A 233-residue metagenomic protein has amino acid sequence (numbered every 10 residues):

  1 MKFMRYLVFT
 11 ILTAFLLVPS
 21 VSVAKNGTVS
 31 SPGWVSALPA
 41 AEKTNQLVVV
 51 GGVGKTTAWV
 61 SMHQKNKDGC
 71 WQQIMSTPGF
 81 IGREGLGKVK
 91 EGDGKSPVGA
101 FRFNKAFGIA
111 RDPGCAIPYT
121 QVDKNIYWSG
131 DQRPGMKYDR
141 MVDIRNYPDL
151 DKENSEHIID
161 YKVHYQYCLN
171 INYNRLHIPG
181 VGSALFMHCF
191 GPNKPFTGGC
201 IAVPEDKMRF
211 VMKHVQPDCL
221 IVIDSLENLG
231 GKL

Functional and structural regions predicted by a protein language model:
M1, A24-K25: Generic cytosolic/nucleocytoplasmic N-terminal low-complexity/intrinsically disordered segments
M1-V8: Bacterial N-terminal signal peptides that target proteins for export
F9-V18: Bacterial N-terminal signal peptides
K25-T197, D206-L233: Cell wall/extracellular polymer interaction/catalysis modules
C200: Short cysteine clusters
V203: A conserved hydrophobic position in a structured secondary element of the catalytic/binding core that shapes
